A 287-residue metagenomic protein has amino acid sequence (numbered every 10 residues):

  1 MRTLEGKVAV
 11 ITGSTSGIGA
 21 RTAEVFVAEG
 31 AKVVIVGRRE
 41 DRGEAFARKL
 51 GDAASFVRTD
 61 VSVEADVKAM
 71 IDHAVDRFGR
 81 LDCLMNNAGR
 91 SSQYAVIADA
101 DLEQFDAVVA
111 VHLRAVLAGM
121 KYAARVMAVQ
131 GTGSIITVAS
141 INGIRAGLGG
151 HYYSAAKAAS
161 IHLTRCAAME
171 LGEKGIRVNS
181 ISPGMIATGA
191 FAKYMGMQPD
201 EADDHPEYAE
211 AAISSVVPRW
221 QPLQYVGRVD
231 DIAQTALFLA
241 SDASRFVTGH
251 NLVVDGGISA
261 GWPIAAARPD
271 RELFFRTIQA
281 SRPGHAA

Functional and structural regions predicted by a protein language model:
V8, T15-S16: Conserved glycine-rich cofactor-binding loop
A95-I97, D101-V109, V217: Substrate-binding pocket helix/loop in short-chain dehydrogenase/reductase
M120, A156, T164: Active-site helix of classical SDR
R125, M169-E170, R245: Alpha-helical segment proximal to the catalytic Tyr-Lys
S140: Residue(s) in the substrate-gating loop at a strand-loop-helix junction that position the organic substrate next
G172, R177, V247-G249: Short, small/polar-rich loop/turn modules that mediate ligand/substrate recognition or access, typified
S180, D203-A243, V247, V254-G256 (+1 more regions): C-terminal helical subdomain
